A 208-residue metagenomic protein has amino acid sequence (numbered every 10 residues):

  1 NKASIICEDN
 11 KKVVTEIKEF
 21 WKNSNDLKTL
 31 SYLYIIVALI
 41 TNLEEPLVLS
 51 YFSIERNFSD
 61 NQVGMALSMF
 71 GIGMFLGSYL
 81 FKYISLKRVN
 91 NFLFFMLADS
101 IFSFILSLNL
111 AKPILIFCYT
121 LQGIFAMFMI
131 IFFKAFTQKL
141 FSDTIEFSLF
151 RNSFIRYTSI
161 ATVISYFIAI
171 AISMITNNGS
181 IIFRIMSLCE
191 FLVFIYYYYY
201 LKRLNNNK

Functional and structural regions predicted by a protein language model:
N1-E8, L27-Y34, S142, F150-Y157: Short intrinsically disordered, low-complexity coil segments enriched in acidic
N1-K18, N207-K208: Flexible cytoplasmic inter-helical loops of multi-pass small-molecule transporters
E8-D9, K22-N25, N90, L204-N206: Intrinsic-disorder/low-complexity regions
D9-K12, E44, M129: Soluble or luminal CAZymes and related metallo-dependent hydrolases
N10-K18, K28-Y32, M65, F117 (+2 more regions): Alpha-helical membrane-protein architecture signal
E19-L76: A single, central transmembrane helix in multi-pass transporters
S53-K208: C-terminal transmembrane bundle of multi-pass solute transporters/carriers
